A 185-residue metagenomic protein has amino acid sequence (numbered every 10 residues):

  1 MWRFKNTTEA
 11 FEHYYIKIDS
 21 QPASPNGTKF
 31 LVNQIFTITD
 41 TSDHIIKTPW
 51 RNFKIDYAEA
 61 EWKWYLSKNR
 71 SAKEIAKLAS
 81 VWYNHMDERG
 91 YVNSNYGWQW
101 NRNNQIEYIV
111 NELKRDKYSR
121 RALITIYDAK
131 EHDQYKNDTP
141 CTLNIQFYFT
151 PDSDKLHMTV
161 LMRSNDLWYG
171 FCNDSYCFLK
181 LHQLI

Functional and structural regions predicted by a protein language model:
M1-I185: Terminal, non-catalytic protein-protein interaction segments that mediate quaternary/complex assembly
